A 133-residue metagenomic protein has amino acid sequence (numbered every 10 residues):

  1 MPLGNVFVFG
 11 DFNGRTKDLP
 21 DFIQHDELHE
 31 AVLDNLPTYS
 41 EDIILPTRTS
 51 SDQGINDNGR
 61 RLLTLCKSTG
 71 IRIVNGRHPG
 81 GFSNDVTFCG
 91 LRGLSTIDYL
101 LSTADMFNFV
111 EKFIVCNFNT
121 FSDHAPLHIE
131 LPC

Functional and structural regions predicted by a protein language model:
M1-C133: A shared catalytic/ligand-binding motif for oxyanion handling
